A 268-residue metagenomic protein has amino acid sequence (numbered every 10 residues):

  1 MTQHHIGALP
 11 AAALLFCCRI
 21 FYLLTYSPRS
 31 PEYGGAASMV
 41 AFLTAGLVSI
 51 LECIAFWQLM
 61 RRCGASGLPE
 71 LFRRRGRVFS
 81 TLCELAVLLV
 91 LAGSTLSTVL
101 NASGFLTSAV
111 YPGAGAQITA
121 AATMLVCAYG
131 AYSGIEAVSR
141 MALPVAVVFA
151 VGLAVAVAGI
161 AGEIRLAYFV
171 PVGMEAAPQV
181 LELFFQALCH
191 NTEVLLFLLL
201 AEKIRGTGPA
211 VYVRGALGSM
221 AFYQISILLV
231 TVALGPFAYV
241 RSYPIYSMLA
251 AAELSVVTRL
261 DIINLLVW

Functional and structural regions predicted by a protein language model:
I6-Y26, A41-A45, S49, V87-L91 (+7 more regions): Hydrophobic, membrane-embedded alpha-helices of multi-pass small-molecule transporters
Y22-A116: Membrane helical hairpin/interfacial module
L24, V99-L100, I160-A167, V232-Y243: Membrane-helix interface motif
E32, G104-T107, L125-V145, E202-G206: Membrane-water interface regions at transmembrane-helix termini and the short interhelical loops of multi-pass membrane
S66-V78, I135-M141, E202-R214: Membrane-interface helix-boundary motifs at transmembrane edges
R75-A86, V145-I160, S219-I227: Small-residue-rich segments of transmembrane alpha-helices in multi-pass membrane proteins, especially helix faces
A233-D261: Membrane-interface interhelical connector segments
